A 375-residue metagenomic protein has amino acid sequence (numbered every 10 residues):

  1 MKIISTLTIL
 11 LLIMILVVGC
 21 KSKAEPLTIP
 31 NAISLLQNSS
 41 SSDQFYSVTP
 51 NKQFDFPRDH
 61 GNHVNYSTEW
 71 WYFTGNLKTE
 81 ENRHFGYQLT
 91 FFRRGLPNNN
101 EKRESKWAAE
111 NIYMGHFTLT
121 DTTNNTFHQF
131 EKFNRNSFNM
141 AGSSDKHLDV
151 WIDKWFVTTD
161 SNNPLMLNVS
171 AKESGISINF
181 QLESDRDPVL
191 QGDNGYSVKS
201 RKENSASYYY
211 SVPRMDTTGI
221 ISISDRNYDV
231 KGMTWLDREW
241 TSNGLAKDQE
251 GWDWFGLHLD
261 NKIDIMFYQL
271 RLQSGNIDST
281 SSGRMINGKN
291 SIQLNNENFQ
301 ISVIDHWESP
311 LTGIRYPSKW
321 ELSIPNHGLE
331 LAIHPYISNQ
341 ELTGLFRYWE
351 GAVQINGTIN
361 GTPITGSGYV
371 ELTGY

Functional and structural regions predicted by a protein language model:
M1-T6: Positively charged n-region of N-terminal signal peptides that target proteins for export
L7-M14: Sec-dependent N-terminal signal peptides
L16-G19: C-terminal motif of bacterial Sec signal peptides marking the signal peptidase cleavage site
K21-Y375: Structured soluble/peripheral alpha/beta segments that form catalytic or ligand/cofactor-binding pockets
